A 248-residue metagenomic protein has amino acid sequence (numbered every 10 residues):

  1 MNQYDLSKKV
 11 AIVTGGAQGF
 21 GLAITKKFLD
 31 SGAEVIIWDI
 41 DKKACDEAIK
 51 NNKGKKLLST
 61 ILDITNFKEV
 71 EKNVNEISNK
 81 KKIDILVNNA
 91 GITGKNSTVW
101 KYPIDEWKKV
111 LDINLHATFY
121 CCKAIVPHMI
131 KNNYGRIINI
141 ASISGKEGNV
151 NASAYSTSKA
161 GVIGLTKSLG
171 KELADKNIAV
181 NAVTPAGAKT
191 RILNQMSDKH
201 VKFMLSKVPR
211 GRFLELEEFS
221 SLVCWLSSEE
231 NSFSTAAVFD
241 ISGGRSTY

Functional and structural regions predicted by a protein language model:
M1-D5, T93-N96, E147, C224 (+1 more regions): Short C-terminal tail/terminal secondary-structure segment of NAD(P)H-dependent dehydrogenase/reductase domains
S97-V99, P103-L111, L193, M204: Substrate-binding pocket helix/loop in short-chain dehydrogenase/reductase
C122, S158, T166: Active-site helix of classical SDR
P127, K171-D175, S232: Alpha-helical segment proximal to the catalytic Tyr-Lys
S142: Residue(s) in the substrate-gating loop at a strand-loop-helix junction that position the organic substrate next
A174, A179, E215, S234-A236: Short, small/polar-rich loop/turn modules that mediate ligand/substrate recognition or access, typified
V208-F219: A conserved structural motif in NAD(P)-dependent oxidoreductases
